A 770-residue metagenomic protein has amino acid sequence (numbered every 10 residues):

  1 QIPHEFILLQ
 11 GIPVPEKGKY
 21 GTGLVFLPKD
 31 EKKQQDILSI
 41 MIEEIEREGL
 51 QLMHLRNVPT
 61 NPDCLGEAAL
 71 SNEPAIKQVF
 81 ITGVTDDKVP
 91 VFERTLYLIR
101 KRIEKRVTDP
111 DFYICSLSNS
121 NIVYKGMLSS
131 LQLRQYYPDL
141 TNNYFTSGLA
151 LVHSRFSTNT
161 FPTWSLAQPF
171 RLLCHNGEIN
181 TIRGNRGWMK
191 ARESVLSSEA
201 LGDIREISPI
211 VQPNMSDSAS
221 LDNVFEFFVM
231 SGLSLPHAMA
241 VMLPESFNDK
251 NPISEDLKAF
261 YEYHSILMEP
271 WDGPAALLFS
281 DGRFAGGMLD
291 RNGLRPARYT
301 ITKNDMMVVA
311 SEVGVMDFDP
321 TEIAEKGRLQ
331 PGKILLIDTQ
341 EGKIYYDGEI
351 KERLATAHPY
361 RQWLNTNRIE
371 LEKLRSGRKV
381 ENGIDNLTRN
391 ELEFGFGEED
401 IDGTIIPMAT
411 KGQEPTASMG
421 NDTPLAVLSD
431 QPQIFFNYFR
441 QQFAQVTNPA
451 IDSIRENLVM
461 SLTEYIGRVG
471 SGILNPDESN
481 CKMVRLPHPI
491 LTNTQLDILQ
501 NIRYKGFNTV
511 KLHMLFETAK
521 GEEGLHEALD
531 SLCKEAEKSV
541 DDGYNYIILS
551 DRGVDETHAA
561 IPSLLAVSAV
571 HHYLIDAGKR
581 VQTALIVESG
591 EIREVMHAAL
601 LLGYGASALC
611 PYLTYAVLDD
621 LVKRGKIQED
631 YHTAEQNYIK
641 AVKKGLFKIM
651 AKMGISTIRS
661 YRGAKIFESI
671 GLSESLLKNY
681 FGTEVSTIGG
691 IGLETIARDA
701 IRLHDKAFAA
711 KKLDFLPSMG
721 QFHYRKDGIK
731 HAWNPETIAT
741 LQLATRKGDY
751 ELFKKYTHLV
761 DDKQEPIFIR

Functional and structural regions predicted by a protein language model:
Q1-G472, R503: Conserved short alpha-helical segments that host acidic/polar catalytic motifs at enzyme active sites
G177, A584-V595: Glycine-rich beta-to-alpha transition loops that act as phosphate-gripper elements at the mouths of alpha/beta enzyme
D203-V211, M316-T321, Q582-V587, A616-Q636 (+1 more regions): Short beta-alpha connecting loops at secondary-structure transitions that line or flank enzyme active sites
F228-A275, F279-R283, S311-V315, K343-L525 (+5 more regions): Flexible, glycine-rich loop/tail regions that form catalytic "lids" or insertion modules at the edges of active sites
V510-L512, I547, T583-S589, L602 (+1 more regions): Hydrophobic faces of well-ordered beta-strands that scaffold small-molecule active sites in alpha/beta enzyme cores
L549-L565: Glycine-rich, proline-tolerant flexible connector loops at the mouths of alpha/beta enzymes
I561-V587, N637-K644, K648: Alpha-helix-loop-beta-strand connector modules within alpha/beta enzyme cores
E591-G605: Catalytic cores of alpha/beta
